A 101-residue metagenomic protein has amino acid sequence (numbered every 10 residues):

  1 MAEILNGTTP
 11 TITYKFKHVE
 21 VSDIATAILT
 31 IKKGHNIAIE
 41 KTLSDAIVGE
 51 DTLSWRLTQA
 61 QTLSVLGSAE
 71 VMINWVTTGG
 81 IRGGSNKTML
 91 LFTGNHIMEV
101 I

Functional and structural regions predicted by a protein language model:
M1-I101: Contiguous segments within soluble domain cores/interaction surfaces
